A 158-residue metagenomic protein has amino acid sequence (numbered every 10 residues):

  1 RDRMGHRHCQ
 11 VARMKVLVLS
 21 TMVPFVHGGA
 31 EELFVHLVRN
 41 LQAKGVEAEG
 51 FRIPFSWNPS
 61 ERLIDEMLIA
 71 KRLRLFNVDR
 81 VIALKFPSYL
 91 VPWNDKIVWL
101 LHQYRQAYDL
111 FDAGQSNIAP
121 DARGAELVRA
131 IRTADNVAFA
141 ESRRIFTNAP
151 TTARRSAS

Functional and structural regions predicted by a protein language model:
G5, C9-I53: N-terminal subdomain of nucleotide-sugar transferases
K44-V91: Active-site donor-binding segments of glycosyltransferases and PAPS-dependent sulfotransferases
K85, A149-P150: Helix N-cap/beta->alpha junction signal
S88-N94, S156-S158: Short loop/helix-cap segments at secondary-structure boundaries that form the rim of catalytic
P92-G124: Active-site proximal beta-strand in glycosyltransferases
S116-N117, D121-I145: Membrane-proximal helix-turn-helix segments that form the acceptor-binding/catalytic region of lipid-linked
T147, A153-S158: Helix-loop-beta element that forms the nucleotide-linked donor phosphate-binding surface in glycosyltransferases
